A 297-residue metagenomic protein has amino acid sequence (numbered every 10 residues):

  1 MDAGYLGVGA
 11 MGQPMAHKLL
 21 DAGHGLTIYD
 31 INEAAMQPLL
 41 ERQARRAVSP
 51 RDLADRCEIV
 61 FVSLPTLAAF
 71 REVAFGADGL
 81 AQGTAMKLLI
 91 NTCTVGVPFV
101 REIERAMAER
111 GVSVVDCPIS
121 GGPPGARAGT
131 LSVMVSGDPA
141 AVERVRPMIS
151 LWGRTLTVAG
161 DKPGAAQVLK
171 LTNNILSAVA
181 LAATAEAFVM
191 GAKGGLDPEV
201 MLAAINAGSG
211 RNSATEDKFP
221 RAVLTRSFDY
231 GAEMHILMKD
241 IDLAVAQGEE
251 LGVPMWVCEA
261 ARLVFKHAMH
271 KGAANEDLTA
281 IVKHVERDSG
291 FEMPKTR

Functional and structural regions predicted by a protein language model:
M1-S63, K87, C93, P123: NAD(P)+-binding Rossmann beta1-loop-alpha1 motif at the extreme N-terminus of oxidoreductases
G7, E199-A207, E259-L263: Beta-strand segments within the central parallel beta-sheet cores of soluble alpha/beta enzyme folds
P50-V114: Rossmann-fold NAD(P) dinucleotide-binding segment
T94-N174, A178: Rossmann-fold dinucleotide-binding core
A128-G129, V133-S136, T157, P163-G194 (+2 more regions): Active-site-proximal catalytic alpha-helix in oxidoreductases
D161, H270-R297: NAD(P)-dependent dehydrogenase/reductase Rossmann-like domain
Q167, L176, N212, E216-D277 (+1 more regions): Interdomain hinge/lid region at the active-site interface of Rossmann-like NAD(P)-dependent oxidoreductases
